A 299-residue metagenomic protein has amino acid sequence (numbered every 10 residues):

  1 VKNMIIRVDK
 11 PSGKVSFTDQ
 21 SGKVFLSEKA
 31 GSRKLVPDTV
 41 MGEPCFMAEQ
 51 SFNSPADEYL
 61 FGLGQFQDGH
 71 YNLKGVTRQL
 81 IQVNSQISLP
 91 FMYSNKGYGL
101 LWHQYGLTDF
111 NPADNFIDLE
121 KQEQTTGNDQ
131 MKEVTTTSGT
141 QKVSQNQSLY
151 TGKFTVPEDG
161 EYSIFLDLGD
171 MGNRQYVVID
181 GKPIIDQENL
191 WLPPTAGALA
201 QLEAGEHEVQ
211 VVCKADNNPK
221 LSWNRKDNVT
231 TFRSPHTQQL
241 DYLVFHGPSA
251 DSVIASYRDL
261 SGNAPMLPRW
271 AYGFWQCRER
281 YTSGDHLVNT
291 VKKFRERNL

Functional and structural regions predicted by a protein language model:
V1-K142, N146-K153, D159, S163-P268 (+2 more regions): Catalytic and substrate-binding clefts that recognize carbohydrates or anionic sugar/phosphate headgroups
I87, H286-L299: Catalytic domains of carbohydrate-active enzymes, especially glycoside hydrolases
L267-Y272, L299: Loop/turn elements at helix/coil->beta-strand transitions in domains of secreted/extracellular proteins
F274-G284: Active-site mouth loops of central-metabolism enzymes
